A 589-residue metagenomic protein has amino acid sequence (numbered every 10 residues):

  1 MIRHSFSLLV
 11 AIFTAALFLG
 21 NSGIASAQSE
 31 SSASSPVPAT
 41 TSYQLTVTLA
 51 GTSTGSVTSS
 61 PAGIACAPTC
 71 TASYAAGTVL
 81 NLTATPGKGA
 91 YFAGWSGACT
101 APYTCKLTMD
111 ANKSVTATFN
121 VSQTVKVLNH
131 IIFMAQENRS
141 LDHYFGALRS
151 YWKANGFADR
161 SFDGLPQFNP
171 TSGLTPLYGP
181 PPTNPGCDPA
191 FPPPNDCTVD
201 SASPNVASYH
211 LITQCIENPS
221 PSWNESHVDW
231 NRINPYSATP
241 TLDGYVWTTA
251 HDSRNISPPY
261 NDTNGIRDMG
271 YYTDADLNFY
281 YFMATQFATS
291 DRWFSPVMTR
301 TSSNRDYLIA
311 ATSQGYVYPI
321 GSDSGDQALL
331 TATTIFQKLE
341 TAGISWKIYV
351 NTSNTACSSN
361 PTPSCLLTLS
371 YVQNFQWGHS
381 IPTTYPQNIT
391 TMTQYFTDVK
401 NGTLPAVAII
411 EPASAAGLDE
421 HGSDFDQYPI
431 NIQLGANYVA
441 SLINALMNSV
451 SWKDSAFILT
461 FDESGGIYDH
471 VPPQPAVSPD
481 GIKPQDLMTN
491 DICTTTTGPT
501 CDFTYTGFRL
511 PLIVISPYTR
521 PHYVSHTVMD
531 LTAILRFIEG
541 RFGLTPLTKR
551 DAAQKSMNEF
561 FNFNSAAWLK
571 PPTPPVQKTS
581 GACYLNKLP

Functional and structural regions predicted by a protein language model:
M1-V10: Bacterial N-terminal signal peptides that target proteins for export
L9-N21: Bacterial N-terminal signal peptides
L19-S35: Signal peptide processing junction and immediate N-terminal pro/mature segment of secreted/exported proteins
P36-L49, Y74-A76, G87, C105-S122: Conserved "repeat-terminator" motif of extracellular CCP/Sushi domains
P36-T40, S122-P589: N-terminal pro-sequences and low-complexity stem/linker regions of secreted or lumenal proteins
A50-T52, S56, T78-C105: Surface-exposed interfaces of beta-sheet-rich extracellular modules
S60-G89, M109-A111: Extracellular modular ligand-binding repeats in secreted and cell-surface proteins
